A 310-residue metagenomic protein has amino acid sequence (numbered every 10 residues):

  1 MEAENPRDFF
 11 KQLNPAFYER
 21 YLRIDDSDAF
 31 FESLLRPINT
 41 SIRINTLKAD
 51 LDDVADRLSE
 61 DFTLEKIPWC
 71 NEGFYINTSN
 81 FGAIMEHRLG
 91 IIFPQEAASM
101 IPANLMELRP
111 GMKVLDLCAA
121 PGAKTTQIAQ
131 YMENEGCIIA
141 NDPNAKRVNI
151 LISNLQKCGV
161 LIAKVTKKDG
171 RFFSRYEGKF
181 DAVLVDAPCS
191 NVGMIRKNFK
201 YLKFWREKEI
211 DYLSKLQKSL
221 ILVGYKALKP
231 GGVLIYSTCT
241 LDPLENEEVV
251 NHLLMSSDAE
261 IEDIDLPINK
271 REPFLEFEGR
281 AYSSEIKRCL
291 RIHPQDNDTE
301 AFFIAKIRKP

Functional and structural regions predicted by a protein language model:
M1-P310: S-adenosylmethionine
